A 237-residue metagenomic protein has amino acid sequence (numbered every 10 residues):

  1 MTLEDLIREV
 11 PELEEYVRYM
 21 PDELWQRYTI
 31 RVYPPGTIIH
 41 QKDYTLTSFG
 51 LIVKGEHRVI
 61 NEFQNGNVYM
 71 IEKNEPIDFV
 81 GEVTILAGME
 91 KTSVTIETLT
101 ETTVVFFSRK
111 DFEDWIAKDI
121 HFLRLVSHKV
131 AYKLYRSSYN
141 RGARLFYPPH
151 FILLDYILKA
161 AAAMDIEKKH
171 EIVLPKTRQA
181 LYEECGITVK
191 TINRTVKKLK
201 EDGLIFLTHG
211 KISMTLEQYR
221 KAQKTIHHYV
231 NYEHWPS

Functional and structural regions predicted by a protein language model:
M1-P35, F79-V80, T84-L86: Cyclic nucleotide-binding regulatory module and flanking cytosolic helices
T2-I7, I116-H128, Y132-L145, E217-H227 (+1 more regions): Inter-domain helical "communication" segments and dimerization helices that couple sensory or membrane-embedded modules
P21, M70-H128, Y135: Cyclic-nucleotide recognition modules
P34, V53-K54, E75, T100: A cytosolic small-molecule/anion-sensing beta-strand core signal
I39-Y44: Short phosphate-coordinating micro-motif centered on Lys-Gly-acidic
T47-I60, P76-I77: Glycine- and acidic-residue-biased ligand/ion/polar-headgroup-sensing regions
F122-G186: Polybasic "coupling" helices that flank or enter modular domains
A162-S237: Phosphate-/nucleic-acid-contacting segments
